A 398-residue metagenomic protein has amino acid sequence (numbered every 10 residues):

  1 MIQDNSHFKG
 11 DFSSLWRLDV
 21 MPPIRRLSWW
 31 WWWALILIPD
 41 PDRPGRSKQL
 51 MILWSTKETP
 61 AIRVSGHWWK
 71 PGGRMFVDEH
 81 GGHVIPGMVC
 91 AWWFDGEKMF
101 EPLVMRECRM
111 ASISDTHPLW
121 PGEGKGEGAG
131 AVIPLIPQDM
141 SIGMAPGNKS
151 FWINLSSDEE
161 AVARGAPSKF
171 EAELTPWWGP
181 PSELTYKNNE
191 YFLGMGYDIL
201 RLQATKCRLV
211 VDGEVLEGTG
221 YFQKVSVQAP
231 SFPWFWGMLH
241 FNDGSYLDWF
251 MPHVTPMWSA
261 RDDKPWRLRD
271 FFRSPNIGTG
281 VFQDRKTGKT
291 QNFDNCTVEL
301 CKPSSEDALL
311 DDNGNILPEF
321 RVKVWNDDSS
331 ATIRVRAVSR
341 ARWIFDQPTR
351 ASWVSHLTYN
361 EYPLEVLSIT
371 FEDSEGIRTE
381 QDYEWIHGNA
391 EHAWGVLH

Functional and structural regions predicted by a protein language model:
M1-H398: Structured soluble/peripheral alpha/beta segments that form catalytic or ligand/cofactor-binding pockets
